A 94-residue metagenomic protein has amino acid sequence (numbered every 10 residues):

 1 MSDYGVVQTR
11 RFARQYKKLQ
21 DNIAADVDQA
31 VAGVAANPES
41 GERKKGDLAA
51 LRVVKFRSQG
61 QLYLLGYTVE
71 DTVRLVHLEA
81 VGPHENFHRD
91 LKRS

Functional and structural regions predicted by a protein language model:
M1-A30: Arg/Lys-rich, positively charged N-terminal/basic patches that mediate binding to nucleic acids
M1-G5, R14, F56-L64, T68-S94: Enriched for short, Lys/Arg-rich terminal
R11, E39, N86: Residue-level recognition of oxygen-bearing side chains
K18, G33-V34, V81: Conserved catalytic core of Hanks-type protein kinase domains
A32-Q59: A short, surface-exposed loop/turn module that caps and links secondary-structure elements
